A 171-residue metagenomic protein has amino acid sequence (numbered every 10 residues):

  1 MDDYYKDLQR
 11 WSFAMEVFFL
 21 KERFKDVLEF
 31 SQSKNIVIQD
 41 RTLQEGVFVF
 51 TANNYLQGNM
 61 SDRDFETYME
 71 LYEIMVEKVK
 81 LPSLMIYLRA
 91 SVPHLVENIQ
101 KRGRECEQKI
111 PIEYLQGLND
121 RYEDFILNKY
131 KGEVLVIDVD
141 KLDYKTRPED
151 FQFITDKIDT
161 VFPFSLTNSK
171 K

Functional and structural regions predicted by a protein language model:
M1-D3, F48, Y144-E149: Short, solvent-exposed polar/charged micro-motifs at secondary-structure junctions
M1-V17, K21, A52: Conserved substrate/cofactor phosphate-moiety recognition/catalytic segment in nucleotide-dependent phosphotransferases
E22-S61: A basic- and aromatic-enriched beta-loop-alpha substructure that forms the phosphate/nucleotide- and DNA/RNA-contacting
N35, P82, K131-E133: A generic structural signal for alpha->beta connector loops
Q39, L84-I86, L135-I137: Hydrophobic/aromatic beta-strand patches that form the interior of the parallel beta-sheet core in alpha/beta enzyme
L43-E45, A90-L95, K141-Y144: Conserved nucleotide-binding/hydrolysis micro-motifs of P-loop NTPases
F48-E123: A glycine- and Lys/Arg-enriched "phosphate-lid" helix/loop adjacent to the NTP-binding pocket of small-molecule kinases
V96-K171: NTP-dependent small-molecule kinase module
